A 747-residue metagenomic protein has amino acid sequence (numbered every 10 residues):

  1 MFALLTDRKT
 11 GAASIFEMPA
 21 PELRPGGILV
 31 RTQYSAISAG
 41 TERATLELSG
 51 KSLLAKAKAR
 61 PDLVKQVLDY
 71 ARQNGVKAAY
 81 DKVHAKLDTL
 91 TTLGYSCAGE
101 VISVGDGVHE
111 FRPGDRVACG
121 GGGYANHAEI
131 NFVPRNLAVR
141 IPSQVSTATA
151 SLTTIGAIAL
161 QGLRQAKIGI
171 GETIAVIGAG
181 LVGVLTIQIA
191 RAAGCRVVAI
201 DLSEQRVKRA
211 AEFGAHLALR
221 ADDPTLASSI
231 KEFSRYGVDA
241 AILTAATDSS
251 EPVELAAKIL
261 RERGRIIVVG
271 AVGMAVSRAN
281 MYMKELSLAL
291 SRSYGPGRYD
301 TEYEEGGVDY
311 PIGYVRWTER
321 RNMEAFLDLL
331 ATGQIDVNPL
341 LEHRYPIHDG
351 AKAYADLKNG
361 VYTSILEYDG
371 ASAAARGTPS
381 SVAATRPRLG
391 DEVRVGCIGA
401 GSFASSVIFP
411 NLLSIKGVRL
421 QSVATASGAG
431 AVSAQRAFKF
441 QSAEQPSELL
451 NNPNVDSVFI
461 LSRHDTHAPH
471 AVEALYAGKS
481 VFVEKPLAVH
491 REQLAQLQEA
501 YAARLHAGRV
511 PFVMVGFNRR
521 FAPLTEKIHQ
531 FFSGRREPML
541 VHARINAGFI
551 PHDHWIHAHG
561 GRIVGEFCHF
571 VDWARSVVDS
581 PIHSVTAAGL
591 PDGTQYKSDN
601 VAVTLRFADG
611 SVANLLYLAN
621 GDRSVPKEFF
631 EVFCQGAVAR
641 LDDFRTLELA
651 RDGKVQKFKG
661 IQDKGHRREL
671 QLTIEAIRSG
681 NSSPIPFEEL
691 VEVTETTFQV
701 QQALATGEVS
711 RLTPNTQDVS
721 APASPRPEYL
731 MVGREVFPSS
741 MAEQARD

Functional and structural regions predicted by a protein language model:
M1-T92, I365-S381, E648-L649: Short N-terminal strand-loop motif that marks the start of NAD(P)H/FAD-dependent oxidoreductase cofactor-binding domains
A78-T89, S96-G122: A glycine-/small-residue-rich N-terminal strand-loop-strand element that serves as the cofactor-binding glycine loop
G123-Y124, S146-D223, S228: Mid-domain Rossmann-like dinucleotide-binding core that forms the NAD(H)/NADP(H) cofactor-binding site
L243-V253, E444-A500: Beta-loop-alpha module in the N-terminal Rossmann-like domain of NAD(P)-dependent dehydrogenases, especially those
V269-S291, G297, L487-F512: Rossmann-fold NAD(P)-binding glycine/threonine-rich loop
A355, G360-G370, A374-G377, G565 (+4 more regions): Contiguous beta-strand/loop segments that form the cofactor/metal-binding neighborhood of enzyme cores
R376-F438, D747: N-terminal Rossmann-like dinucleotide-binding module
A488-H552: A contiguous active-site-proximal alpha/beta segment in oxidoreductase catalytic domains
